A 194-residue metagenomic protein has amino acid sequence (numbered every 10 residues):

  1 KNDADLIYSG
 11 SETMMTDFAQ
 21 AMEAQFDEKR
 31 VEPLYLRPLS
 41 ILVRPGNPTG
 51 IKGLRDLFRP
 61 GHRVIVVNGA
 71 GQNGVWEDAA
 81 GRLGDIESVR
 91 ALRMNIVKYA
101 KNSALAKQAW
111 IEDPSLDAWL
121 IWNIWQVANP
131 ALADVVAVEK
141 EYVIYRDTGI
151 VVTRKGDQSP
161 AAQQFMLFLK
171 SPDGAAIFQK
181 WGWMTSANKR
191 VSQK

Functional and structural regions predicted by a protein language model:
K1-D3, S11-T13, D17-Q20, D27-K194: Exported/periplasmic ABC-transporter solute-binding proteins
L6: Non-catalytic beta-sheet/beta-sandwich ligand-binding modules that flank or precede catalytic cores
